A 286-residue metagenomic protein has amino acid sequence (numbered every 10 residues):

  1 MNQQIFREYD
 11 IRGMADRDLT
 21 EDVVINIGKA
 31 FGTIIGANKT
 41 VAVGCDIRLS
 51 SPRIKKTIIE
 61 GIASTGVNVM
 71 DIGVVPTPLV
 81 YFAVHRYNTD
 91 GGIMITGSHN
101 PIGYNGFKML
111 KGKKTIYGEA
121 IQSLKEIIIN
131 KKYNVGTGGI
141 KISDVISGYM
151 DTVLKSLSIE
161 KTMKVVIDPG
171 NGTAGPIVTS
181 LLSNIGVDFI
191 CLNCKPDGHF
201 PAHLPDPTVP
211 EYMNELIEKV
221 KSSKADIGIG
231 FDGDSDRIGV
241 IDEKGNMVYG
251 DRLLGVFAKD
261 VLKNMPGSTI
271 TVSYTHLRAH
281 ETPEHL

Functional and structural regions predicted by a protein language model:
M1-I58, S64-T65, S143-M163: An N-terminal, well-structured beta->alpha segment
K29-A37, E218-K219, K259-K263: A short, N-terminal amphipathic alpha-helix
V41-V43, V80, I167, P266-T271: Conserved PLP-anchoring active-site segment centered on the Schiff-base-forming lysine
V41-Y104, V187-I241: N-terminal small/polar loop signature for handling phosphorylated ligands or for N-terminal nucleophile
N105-S223: Gly/Ser/Thr-enriched, mixed-charge loops and adjacent short helices that form phosphate/oxyanion-binding elements
M109-G112, G239-E243: Short beta-strand-to-turn element immediately C-terminal to the catalytic PLP-Schiff-base lysine in fold type I
N193, N246-M265: Gly/Ser/Thr-rich active-site loops/lids in small-molecule metabolic enzymes that frequently grip phosphoryl groups
T275-T282: Conserved small/polar residues in nucleotide/adenosyl-binding loops
